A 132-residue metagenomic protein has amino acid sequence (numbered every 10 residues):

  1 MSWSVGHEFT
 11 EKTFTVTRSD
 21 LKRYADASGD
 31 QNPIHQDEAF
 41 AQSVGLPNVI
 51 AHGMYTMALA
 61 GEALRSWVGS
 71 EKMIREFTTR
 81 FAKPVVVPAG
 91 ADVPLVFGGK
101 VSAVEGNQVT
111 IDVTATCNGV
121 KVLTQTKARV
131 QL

Functional and structural regions predicted by a protein language model:
M1-A51: Catalytic strand-loop segment that frames the active site of acyl-thioester-processing enzymes
M1-F9, A89-L132: HotDog/MaoC-like acyl-thioester-processing domains
E11, I74-E76, Q125: Hydrophobic residues on conserved beta-strands that form the core of alpha/beta folds
K12-V16, T79, A128-V130: Generic detection of short hydrophobic beta-strand segments and adjacent strand-loop junctions
P47, T56-G98: Hydrophobic beta-strand-centered segment that forms part of the acyl-chain substrate-binding groove
I50-T56, C117-K121: Noncatalytic linker/hinge segments flanking ATPase motor cores
